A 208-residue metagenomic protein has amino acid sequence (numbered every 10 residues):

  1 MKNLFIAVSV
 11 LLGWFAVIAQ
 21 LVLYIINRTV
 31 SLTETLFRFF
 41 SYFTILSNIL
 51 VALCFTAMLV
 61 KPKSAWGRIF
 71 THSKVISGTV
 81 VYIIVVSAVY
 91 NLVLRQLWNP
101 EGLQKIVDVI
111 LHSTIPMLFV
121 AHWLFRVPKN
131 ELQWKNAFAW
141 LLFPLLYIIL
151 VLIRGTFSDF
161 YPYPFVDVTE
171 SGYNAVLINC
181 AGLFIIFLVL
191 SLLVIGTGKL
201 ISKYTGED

Functional and structural regions predicted by a protein language model:
M1-L12: N-terminal membrane topogenic signal
L11-N27: Alpha-helical transmembrane segments of multi-pass membrane proteins
S31-S41, T71-S73, W98-L111, W134-F138 (+2 more regions): Non-cytosolic membrane-interface motifs at loop->transmembrane helix junctions
S41, S158-L193: Membrane-interface transmembrane-helix boundary segments in multi-pass integral membrane proteins
K61-V75, V127-K135: Membrane-interface helix-boundary motifs at transmembrane edges
T79, I83, W140-I148, C180-L192: Alpha-helical transmembrane spans of integral membrane proteins, capturing the lipid-embedded, hydrophobic core of TM
P116-L132: Alpha-helical transmembrane segments in multipass membrane proteins, preferentially the mid-helix core
L142-P162: Juxtamembrane non-transmembrane "cap" segments at the membrane-aqueous interface of multi-pass membrane proteins
